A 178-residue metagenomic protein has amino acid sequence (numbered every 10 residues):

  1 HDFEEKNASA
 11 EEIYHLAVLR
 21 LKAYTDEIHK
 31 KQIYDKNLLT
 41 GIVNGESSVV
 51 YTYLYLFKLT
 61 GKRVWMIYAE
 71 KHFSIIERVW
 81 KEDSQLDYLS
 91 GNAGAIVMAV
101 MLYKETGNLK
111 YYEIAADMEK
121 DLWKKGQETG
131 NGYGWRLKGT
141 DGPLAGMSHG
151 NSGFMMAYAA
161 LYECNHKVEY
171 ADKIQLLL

Functional and structural regions predicted by a protein language model:
H1-L178: Glycan-recognition and catalytic cores of secretory/periplasmic carbohydrate-active enzymes
